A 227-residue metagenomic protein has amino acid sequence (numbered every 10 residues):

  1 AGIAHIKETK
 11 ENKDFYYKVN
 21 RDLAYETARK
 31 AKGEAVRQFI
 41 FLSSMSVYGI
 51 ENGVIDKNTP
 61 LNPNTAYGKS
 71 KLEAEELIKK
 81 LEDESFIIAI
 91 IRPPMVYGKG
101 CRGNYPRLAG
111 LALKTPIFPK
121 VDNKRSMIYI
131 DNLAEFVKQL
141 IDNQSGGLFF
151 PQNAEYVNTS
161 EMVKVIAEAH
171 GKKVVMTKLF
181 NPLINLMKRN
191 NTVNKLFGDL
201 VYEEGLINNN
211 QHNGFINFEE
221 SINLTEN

Functional and structural regions predicted by a protein language model:
A1, F39-M45, I91-P93: SDR active-site strand-loop-helix element
A1-K30, Y48, N52: NAD(P)H-binding glycine-rich loop region in Rossmannoid oxidoreductase-like domains and their noncatalytic homologs
F15-E26, L61, T65, K69-L72 (+1 more regions): Glycine-rich NAD(P)-binding loop of the Rossmann-fold in SDR/ketoreductase-type enzymes
Y25-A66: Conserved Rossmann-fold NAD(P)-dependent oxidoreductase catalytic core, especially the SDR/UDP-sugar
Y48, A89-R107: Flexible, glycine-rich beta-alpha linker
N62-A89: Active-site Tyr-X1-5-Lys
G110-I128, N132, Q139, F150: A conserved pocket-lining segment of Rossmann-fold NAD(P)-dependent short-chain dehydrogenase/reductase
F136-T192, I216-F218, I222-E226: Mid/C-terminal beta-alpha module of Rossmann-like enzyme folds, strongest in SDR-family dehydrogenases/epimerases
